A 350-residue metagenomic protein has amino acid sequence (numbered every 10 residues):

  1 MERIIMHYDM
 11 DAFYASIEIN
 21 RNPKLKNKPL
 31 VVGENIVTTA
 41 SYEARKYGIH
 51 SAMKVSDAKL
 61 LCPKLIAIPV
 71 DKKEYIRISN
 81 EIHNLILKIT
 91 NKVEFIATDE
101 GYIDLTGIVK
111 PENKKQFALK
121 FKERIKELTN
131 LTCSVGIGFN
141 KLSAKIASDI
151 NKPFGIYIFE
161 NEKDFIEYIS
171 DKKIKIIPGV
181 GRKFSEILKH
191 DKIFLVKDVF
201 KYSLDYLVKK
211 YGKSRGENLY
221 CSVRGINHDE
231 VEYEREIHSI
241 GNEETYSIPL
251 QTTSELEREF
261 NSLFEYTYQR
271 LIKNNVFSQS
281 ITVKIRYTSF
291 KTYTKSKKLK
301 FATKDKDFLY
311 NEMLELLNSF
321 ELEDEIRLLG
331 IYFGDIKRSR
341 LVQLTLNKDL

Functional and structural regions predicted by a protein language model:
M1-G216, S339-Q343, N347-L350: Gly/Gly-Pro- and Ser/Thr-rich, intrinsically disordered tail segments characteristic of DNA damage-repair and tolerance
H7, K189-L328, D335-Q343, N347-D349: DNA-contacting surface of Y-family translesion DNA polymerases
I137, I331-F333: Hydrophobic/anchoring residues in structured secondary elements
